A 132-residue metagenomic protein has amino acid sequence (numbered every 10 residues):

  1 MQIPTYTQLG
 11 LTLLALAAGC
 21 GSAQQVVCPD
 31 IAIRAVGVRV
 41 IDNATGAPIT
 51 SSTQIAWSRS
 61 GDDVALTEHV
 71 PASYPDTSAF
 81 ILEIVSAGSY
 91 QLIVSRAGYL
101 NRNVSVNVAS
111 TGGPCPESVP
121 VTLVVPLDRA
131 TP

Functional and structural regions predicted by a protein language model:
M1-G19: Sec-dependent bacterial lipoprotein signal peptides
C20-A35, I41-N43, S118-T122, P126-T131: Beta-strand-rich domain onsets/edges
P29-A32, T45-G46, I81, N103 (+1 more regions): Exposed, flexible binding/inhibitory loops of compact, secreted disulfide-stabilized domains
I33-A35, A79, S89, N103 (+1 more regions): Intrinsic-disorder/low-complexity, polar/charged segments enriched in Ser/Thr/Lys/Arg/Asp/Glu/Gln
R34-V36, A44-H69: Short, ordered, surface-exposed loop/turn motifs in non-cytosolic proteins
V64-Y74, V106-A109: Solvent-exposed serine/threonine-rich low-complexity stretches and specific carbohydrate-binding patches
A72-Q91, A97: Short Pro-Gly-centered beta-turn/loop motif in secreted/extracellular proteins
A97-V124: Structured interaction patches on ligand/partner-binding surfaces of diverse proteins
